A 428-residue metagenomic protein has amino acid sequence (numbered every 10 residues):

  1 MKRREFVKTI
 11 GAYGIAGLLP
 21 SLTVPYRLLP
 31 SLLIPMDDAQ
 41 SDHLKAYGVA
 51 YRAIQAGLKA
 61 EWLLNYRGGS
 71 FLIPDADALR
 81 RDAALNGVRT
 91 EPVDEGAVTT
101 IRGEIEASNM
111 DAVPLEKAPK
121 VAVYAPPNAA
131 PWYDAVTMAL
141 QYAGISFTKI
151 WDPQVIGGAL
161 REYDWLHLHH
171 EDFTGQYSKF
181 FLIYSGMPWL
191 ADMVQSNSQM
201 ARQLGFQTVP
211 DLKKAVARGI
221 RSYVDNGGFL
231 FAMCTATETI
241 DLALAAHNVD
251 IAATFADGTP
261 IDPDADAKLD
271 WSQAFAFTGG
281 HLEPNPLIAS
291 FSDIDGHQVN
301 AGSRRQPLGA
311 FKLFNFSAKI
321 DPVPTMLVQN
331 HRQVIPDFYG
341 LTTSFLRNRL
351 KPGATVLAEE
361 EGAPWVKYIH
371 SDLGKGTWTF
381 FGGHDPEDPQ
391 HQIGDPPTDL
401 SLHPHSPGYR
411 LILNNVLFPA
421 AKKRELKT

Functional and structural regions predicted by a protein language model:
E5-P25: N-terminal export signals
Y26-D134, A143, G383: Hydrophobic targeting/anchoring helices
L29-P35, S41-L72, D250, R349-T355 (+1 more regions): Extracellular ligand-binding/catalytic regions of CAZymes and related secreted enzymes and adhesion modules
L32, D37, S41, F71-R81 (+3 more regions): Helical hinge/lid and interdomain linker segments adjacent to catalytic or ligand-binding clefts that mediate domain
I105-N109, P153-V155, P364-K367: Alpha-helical scaffolding within the catalytic cores of extracellular/periplasmic polymer-degrading hydrolases
P114-K117, G158-R161, Y223, D372-G374: Extracellular/periplasmic catalytic domains that process cell-envelope and extracellular macromolecules
V123, H167-L168, L230-A232, W378-G382: Structural recognition of the beta-strand scaffold that forms the well-ordered cores of secreted hydrolase catalytic
D134, Q141, E238, V249 (+1 more regions): Catalytic beta-strand/loop cores that center a nucleophilic Ser/Cys/Thr and support acyl-enzyme chemistry
